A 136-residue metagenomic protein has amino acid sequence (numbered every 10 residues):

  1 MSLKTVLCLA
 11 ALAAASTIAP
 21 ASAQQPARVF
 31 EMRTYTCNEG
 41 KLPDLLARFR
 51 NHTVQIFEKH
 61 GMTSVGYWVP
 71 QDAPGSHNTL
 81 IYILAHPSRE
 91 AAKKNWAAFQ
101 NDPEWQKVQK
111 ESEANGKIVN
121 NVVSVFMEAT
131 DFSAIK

Functional and structural regions predicted by a protein language model:
M1-C8, S16-I18: Bacterial N-terminal signal peptides that target proteins for export
A19-A23: Signal peptide processing junction and immediate N-terminal pro/mature segment of secreted/exported proteins
Q24-A27, A47-V65, A85-F126: An amphipathic, aromatic/His-enriched active-site/gating alpha helix that lines ligand/cofactor pockets
Q24-T34, V69, G75-S88: Accessory recognition modules or surfaces
Q25-L46, H52, I56, A129-K136: Surface-exposed interaction/gating patches
D72-A73, K117: Acidic pyrophosphate-coordinating catalytic loop
L80, E113, F126-A134: A general structural signal for short secondary-structure boundary/capping elements
